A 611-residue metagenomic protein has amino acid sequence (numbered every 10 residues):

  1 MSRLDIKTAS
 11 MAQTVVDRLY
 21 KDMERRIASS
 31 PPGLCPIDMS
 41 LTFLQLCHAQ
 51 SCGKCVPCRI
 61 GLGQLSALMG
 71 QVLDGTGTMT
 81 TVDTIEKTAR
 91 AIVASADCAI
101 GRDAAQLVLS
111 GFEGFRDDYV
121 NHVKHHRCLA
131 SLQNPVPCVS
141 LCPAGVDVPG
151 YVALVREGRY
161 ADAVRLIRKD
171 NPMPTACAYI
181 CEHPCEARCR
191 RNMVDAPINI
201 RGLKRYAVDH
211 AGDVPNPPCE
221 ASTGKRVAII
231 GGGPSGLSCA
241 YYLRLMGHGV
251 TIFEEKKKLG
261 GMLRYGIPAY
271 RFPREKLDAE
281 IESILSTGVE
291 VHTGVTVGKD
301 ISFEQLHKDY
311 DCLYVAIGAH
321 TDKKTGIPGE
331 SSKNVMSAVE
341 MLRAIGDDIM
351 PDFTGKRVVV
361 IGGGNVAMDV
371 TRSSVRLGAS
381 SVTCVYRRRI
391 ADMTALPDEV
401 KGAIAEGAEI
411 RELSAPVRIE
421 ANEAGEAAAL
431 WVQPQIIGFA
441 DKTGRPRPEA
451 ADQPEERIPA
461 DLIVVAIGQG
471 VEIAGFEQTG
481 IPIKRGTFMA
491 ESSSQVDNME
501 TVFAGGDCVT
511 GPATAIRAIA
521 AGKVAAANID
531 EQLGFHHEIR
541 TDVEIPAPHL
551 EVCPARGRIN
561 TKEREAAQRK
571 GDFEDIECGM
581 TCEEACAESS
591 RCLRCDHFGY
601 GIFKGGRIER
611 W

Functional and structural regions predicted by a protein language model:
M1-L129: Redox cofactor-anchoring modules in respiratory/redox and cofactor-processing assemblies
Q45-A67, R90-L107, A130-G150, P172-M193 (+1 more regions): Local cysteine-cluster metal-coordination motifs and their immediate loop/turn environment, predominantly Fe-S cluster
C128-L129, P137, K401-G402, A415-A421 (+4 more regions): Mid-to-C-terminal Rossmann-like scaffold of FAD/NAD(P)H-dependent oxidoreductases
Y206-E220, E282-K299, D322-L377, I483-N498: Glycine-rich dinucleotide-binding loop and its adjacent helix/turn
K225-T251, A367-V375: N-terminal Rossmann-like FAD-binding beta1-loop-alpha1 element of flavoenzymes
G249-I252, K256-T287, V291, I345 (+2 more regions): Rossmann-like dinucleotide-binding cores of NAD(P)H-dependent redox enzymes
S331-K356, A440-P512, E551-P554: FAD-site-proximal beta/loop scaffold in flavoenzymes
V370, C508-I539: A conserved FAD-binding loop/helix module that cradles the flavin
